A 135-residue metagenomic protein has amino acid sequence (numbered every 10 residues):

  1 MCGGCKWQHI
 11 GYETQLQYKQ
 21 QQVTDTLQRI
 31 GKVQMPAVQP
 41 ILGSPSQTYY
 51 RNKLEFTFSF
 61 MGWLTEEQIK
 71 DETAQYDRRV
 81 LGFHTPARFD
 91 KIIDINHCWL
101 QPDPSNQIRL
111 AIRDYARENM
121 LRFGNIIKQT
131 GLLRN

Functional and structural regions predicted by a protein language model:
M1-N135: Accessory RNA-recognition modules of RNA-modification enzymes
